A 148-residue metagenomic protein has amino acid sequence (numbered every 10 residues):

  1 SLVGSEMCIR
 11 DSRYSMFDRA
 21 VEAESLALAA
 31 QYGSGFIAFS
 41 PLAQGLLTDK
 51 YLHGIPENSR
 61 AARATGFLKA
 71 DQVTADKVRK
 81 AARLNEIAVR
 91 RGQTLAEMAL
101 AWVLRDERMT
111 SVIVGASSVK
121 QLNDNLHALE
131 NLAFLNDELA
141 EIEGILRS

Functional and structural regions predicted by a protein language model:
S1-G4, C8-I9: Single conserved hydrophobic/aromatic residue that forms the stacking wall/gate of nucleotide- or nucleobase-binding
S5-E6, A30-I37, R108-T110: Glycine-enriched alpha-helix->loop->beta-strand junction motifs that scaffold or abut catalytic
R10, A29, F36-F39, L84 (+3 more regions): Conserved, mostly hydrophobic/aromatic
Y14-D18, S40-L47, W102, S118: Glycine-rich beta-alpha junction loops
A20-A23, L47-G54, N125: Short, well-ordered secondary-structure micro-motifs
L28-I87: Glycine-rich, positively charged active-site loop/lid region within alpha/beta enzyme cores that binds and organizes
P41, Q72-E130: Conserved short secondary-structure transition element at the edge of the structured enzyme core that lines
L132-S148: Extended hydrophobic/aromatic segments used for targeting, binding, or gating
